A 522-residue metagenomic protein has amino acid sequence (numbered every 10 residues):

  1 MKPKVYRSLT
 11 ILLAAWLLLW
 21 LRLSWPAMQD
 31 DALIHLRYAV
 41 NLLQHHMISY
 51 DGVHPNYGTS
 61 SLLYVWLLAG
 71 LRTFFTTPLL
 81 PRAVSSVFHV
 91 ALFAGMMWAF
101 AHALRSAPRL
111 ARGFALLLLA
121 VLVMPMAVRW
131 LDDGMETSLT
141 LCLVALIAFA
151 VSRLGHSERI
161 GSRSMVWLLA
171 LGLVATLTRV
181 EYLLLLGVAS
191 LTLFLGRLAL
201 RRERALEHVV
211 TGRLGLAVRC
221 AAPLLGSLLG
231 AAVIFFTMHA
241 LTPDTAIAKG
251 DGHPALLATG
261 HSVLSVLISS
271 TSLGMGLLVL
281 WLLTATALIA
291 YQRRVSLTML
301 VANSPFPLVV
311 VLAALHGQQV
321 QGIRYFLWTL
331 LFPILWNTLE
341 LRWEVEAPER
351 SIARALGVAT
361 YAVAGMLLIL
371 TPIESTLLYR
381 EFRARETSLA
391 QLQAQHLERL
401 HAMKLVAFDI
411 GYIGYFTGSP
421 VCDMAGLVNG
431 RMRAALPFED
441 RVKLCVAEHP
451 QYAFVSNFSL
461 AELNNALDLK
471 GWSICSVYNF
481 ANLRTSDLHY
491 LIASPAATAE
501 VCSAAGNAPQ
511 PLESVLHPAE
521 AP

Functional and structural regions predicted by a protein language model:
M1-P522: Membrane-proximal envelope and lipid/glycan-remodeling enzymes
